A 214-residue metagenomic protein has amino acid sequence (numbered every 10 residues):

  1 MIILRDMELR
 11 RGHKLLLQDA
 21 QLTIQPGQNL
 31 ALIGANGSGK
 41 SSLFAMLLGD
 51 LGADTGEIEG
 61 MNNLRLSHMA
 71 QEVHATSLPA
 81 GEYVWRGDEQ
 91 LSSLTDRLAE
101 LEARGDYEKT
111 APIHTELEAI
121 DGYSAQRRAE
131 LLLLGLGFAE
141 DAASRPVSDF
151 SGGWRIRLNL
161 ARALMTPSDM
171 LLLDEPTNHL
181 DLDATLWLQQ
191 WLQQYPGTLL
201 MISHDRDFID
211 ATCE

Functional and structural regions predicted by a protein language model:
M1-E214: ABC ATP-binding cassette signature C-motif
